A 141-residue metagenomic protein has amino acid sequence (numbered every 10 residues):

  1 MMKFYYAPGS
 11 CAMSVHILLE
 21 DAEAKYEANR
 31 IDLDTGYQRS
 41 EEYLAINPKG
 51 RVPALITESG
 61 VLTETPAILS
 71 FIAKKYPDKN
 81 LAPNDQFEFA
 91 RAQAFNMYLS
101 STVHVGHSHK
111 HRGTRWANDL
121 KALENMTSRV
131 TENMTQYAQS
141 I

Functional and structural regions predicted by a protein language model:
M1-P66, F89, L123-R129: N-terminal G-site of the GST-like fold
S14, R91, N133-Y137: Charged catalytic carboxylate motif
E23-K25, K49, K74-D78, S100-T102: Short, charged/polar surface micro-motifs in flexible loops or helix N-caps
L44, L69-S70, Q93-N96: A cross-family signal for key residues in well-ordered alpha-helices that form functional helical elements
P66-K74: A basic- and aromatic-enriched beta-loop-alpha substructure that forms the phosphate/nucleotide- and DNA/RNA-contacting
P77-D85: Helix-loop segments that flank and shape redox-cofactor active sites
N84, L99-I141: GST-like fold's C-terminal all-alpha helical module
D85-F95: Alpha-helical scaffolds flanking conserved acidic
